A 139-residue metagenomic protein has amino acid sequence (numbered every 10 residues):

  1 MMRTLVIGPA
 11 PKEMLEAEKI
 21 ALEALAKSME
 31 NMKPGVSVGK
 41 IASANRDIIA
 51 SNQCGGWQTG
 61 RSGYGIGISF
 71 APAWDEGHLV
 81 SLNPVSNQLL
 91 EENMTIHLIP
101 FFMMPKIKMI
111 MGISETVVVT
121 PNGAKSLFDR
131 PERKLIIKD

Functional and structural regions predicted by a protein language model:
M1-D139: Active-site neighborhoods and metal-handling regions in enzymes and metal-associated proteins
